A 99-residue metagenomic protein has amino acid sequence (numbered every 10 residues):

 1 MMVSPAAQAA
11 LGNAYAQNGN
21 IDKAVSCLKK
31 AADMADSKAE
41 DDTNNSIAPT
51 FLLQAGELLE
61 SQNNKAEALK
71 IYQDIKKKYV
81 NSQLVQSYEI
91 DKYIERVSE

Functional and structural regions predicted by a protein language model:
M1-P5, M34-A48, K76-E89: Short solvent-exposed coil/turn linkers within tandem alpha-helical repeat scaffolds
A48-T50, E57, L69: Long amphipathic all-alpha helical oligomerization modules
